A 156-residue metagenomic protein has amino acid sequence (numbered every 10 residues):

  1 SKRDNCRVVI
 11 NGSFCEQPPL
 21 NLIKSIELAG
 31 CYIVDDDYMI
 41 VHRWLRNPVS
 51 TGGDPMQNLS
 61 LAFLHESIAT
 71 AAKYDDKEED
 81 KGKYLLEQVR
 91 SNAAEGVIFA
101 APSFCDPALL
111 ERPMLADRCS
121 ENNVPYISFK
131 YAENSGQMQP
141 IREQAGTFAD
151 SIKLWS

Functional and structural regions predicted by a protein language model:
S1, Q17, S67-A71, G96 (+1 more regions): Short secondary-structure junctions and interdomain/linker hinges
S1-R7: A short, charged/proline- and glycine-enriched loop that marks the coil->beta-strand transition at the N-terminal
V9-N11, A100: Short hydrophobic segments within beta-strands
F14-K77, K81-L86: Redox- and metal-dependent alpha/beta enzyme cores, enriched for Fe-S-associated oxidoreductases and cofactor-handling
G82-S156: TerminUS-proximal long segments
